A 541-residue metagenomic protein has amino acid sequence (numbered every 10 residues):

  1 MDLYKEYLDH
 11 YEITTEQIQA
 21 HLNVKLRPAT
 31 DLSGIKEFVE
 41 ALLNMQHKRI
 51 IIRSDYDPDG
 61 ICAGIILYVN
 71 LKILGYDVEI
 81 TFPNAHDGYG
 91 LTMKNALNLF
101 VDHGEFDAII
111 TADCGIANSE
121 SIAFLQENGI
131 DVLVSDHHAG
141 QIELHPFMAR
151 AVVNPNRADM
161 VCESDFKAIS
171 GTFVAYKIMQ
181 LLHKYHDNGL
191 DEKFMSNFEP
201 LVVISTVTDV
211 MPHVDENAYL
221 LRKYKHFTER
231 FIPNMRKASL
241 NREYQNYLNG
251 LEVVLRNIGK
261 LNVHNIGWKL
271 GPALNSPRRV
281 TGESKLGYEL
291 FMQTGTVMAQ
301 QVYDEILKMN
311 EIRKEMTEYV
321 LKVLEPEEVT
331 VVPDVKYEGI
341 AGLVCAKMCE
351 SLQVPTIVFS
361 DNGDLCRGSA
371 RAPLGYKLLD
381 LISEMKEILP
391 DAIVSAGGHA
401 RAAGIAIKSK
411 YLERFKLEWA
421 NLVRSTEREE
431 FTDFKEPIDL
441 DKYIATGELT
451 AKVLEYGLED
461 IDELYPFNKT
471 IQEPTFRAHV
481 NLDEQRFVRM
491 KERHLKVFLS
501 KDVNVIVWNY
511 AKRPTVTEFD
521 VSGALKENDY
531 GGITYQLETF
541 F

Functional and structural regions predicted by a protein language model:
D2-A108, Q126-G129, M148, H183-A420 (+5 more regions): Hydrophobic helix-and-loop "lid/oligomerization" segment in the mid-to-C-terminal part of catalytic domains
L8, I110, N275, L458-D462 (+1 more regions): A residue-level signal for conserved active-site and pocket-lining positions in enzyme catalytic cores
G60, D87-G88, T111-N118, D529-Y530: Acidic, metal-coordinating catalytic cores used for nucleic-acid/nucleotide bond scission and strand-transfer chemistry
L97-N98, E105-Y185, K193, N197 (+3 more regions): Active-site cavity-forming subdomains of large catalytic enzyme subunits
V332, K496-K501, Y535-F540: Short, acidic/hydrophobic/Gly-rich beta-strand patch recurrent on exposed beta strands that often constitutes part
A403, Y411-K416, I438, Y443 (+1 more regions): OB-fold single-stranded nucleic acid-binding module
L440-N504: Accessory interdomain/linker segments of ATP-dependent helicases and helicase-like nucleic-acid enzymes that mediate
S500-P514: Beta-strand/loop nucleic-acid-binding surfaces
